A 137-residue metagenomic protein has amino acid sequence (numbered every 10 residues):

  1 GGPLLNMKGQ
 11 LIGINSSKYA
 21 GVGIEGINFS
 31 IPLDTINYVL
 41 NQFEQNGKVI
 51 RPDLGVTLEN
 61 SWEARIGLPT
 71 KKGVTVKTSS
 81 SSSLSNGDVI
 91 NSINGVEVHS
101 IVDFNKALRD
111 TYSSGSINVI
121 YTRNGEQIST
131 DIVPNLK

Functional and structural regions predicted by a protein language model:
G1-L40: Active-site loop architecture of trypsin-fold serine endopeptidases
P3, N118-I120: Residue-level detector of beta-strand face positions
L5, L84-S85, T111: Short, well-ordered loop/turn sites that connect or cap secondary structure elements
Q42-A107, I120-T122, E126-K137: PDZ/PDZ-like groove recognition
S114-S116: Extracellular Ig-like/FN3 beta-sandwich strand-entry sites
